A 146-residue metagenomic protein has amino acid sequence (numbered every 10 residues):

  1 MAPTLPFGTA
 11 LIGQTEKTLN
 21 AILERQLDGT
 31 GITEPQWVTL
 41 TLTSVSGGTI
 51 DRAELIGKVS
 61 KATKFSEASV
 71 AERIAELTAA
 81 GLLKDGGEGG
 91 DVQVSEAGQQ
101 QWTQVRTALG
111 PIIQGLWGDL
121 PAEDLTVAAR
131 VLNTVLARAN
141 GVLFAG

Functional and structural regions predicted by a protein language model:
M1-W37: N-terminal leader segment of winged-helix/HTH proteins
T15, L19, V105-D119, V135-L143: Alpha-helical linker/hinge and terminal dimerization helices associated with HTH transcriptional regulators
E16, T43-S44, S95, A129 (+1 more regions): Generic structural concept
V38-T41, E72: Base-recognition residues in the alpha-helical recognition helix of bacterial helix-turn-helix
T41-G48, S60: Short, locally clustered residues in the helix-turn-helix/winged-helix DNA-binding domain
I50, E54, T126-G146: C-terminal regulatory/oligomerization modules of transcriptional regulators
L55-E67: Short helix-coil junctions and helix-kink-helix linkers
E72-R130: Charged, amphipathic alpha-helical coiled-coil/dimerization segments
